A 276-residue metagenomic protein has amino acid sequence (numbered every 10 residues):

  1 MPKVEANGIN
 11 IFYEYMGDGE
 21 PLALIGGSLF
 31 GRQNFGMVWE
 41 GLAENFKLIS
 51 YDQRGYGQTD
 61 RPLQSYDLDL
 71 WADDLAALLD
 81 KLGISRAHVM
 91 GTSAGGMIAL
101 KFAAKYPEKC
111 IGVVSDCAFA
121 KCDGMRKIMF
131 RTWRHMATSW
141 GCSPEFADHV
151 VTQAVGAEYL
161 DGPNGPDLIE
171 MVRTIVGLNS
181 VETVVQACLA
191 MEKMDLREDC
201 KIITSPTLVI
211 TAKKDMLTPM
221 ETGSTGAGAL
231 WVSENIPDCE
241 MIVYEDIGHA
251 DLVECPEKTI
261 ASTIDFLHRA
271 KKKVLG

Functional and structural regions predicted by a protein language model:
M1-N10: N-terminal cap/lid segment of alpha/beta-hydrolase-fold proteins
I9-D60: Conserved HGGG/HGGXW glycine-rich cap/lid loop of the alpha/beta-hydrolase fold
I49-M90, A94, A261: Active-site loop/oxyanion-hole signature of alpha/beta-hydrolase fold enzymes
L100-K105, C110-C142: Flexible "cap/lid" loop of the alpha/beta hydrolase fold
G124-R126, P144-K201: Conserved alpha/beta-hydrolase catalytic His-Asp/Glu region
I203, V209-T211: Short beta-strand/loop motif that positions the catalytic acidic residue of the alpha/beta-hydrolase fold
K214-G223: Acidic catalytic loop of the alpha/beta-hydrolase fold
I236-G276: Catalytic active-site module of serine/aspartate enzymes centered on a nucleophile-bearing elbow/loop
